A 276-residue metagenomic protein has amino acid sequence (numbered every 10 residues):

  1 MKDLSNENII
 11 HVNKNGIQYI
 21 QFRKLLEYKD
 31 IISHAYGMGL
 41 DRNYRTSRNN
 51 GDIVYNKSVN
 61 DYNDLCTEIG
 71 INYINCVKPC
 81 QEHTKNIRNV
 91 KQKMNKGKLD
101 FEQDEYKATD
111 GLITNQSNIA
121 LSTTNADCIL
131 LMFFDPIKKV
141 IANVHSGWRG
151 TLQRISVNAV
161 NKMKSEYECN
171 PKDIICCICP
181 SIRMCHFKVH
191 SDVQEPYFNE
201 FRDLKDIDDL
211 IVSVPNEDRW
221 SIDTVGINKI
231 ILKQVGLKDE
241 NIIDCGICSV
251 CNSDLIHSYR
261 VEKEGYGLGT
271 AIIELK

Functional and structural regions predicted by a protein language model:
M1-K276: Active-site microenvironment for binding and transforming phosphate-containing groups
